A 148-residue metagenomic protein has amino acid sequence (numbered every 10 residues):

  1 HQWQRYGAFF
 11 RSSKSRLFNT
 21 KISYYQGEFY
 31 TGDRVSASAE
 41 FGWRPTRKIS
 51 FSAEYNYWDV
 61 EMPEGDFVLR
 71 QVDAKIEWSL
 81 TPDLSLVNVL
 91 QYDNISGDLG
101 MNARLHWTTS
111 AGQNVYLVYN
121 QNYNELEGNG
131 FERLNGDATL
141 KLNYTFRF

Functional and structural regions predicted by a protein language model:
H1-F148: Exposed, low-structure sequence patches enriched in small/polar residues
